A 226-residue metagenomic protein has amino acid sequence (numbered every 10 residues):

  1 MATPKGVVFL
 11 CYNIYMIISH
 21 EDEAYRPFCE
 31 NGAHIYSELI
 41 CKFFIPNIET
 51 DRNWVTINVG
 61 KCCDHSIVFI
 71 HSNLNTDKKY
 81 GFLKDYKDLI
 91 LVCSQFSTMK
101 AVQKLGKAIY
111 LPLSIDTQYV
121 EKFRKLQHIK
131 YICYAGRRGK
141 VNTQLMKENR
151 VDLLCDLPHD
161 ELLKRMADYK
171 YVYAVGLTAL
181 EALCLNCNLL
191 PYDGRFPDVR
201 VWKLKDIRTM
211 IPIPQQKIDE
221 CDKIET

Functional and structural regions predicted by a protein language model:
M1-H65, L89-I90, S97-L105, E148-D156 (+3 more regions): N-terminal pre-catalytic "stem/leader" segment of glycosyltransferase-like enzymes
F28-G32, Y36, F43, L113-H159: Conserved catalytic-core segment of nucleotide-activated headgroup transferases in glycan assembly
I67-S72, V92: Short beta-strand elements of ligand-binding domains
H71-T76, S97, L113-T117, C155-H159 (+1 more regions): Short, acidic/turn-prone active-site loops that include or flank metal/cofactor- and phosphate-binding residues
L74-L91: Membrane-proximal helix-turn-helix segments that form the acceptor-binding/catalytic region of lipid-linked
V92-M99, Q103-R124: Conserved active-site segments centered on acidic
K164-A174, C187: Acidic donor-binding loop of glycosyltransferase active sites
